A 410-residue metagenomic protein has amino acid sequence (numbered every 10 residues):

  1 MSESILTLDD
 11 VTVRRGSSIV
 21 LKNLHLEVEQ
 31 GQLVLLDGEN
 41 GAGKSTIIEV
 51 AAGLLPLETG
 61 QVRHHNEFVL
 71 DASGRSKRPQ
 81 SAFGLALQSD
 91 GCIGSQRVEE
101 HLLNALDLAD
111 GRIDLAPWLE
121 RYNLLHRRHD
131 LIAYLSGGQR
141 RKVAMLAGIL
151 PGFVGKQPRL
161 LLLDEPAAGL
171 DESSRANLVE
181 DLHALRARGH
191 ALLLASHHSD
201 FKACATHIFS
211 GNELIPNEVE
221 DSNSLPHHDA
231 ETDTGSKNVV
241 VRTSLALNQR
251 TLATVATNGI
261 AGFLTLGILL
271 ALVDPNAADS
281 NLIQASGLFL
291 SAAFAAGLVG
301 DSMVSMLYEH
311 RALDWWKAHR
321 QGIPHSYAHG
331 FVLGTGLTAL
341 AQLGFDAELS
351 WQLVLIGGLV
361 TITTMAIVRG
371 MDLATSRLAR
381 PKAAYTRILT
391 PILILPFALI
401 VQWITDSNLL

Functional and structural regions predicted by a protein language model:
M1-L24, Q30, S73: A short, flexible loop at the N-terminus of ABC-type nucleotide-binding domains that lies
D37-E39: The feature captures the beta-strand-to-loop junction immediately N-terminal to the Walker
A52: Helix-to-loop junction immediately C-terminal to a conserved catalytic motif
G60-A72, K77-P79: Conserved ABC transporter NBD signature motif
S89, G94-D110, D114: Q-loop/switch helix immediately C-terminal to the Walker
R112-R127: Conserved ABC ATPase "signature" region
D164, L170-D171: ABC-family nucleotide-binding domains
L282-V304, T363: Long, hydrophobic alpha-helical segments
